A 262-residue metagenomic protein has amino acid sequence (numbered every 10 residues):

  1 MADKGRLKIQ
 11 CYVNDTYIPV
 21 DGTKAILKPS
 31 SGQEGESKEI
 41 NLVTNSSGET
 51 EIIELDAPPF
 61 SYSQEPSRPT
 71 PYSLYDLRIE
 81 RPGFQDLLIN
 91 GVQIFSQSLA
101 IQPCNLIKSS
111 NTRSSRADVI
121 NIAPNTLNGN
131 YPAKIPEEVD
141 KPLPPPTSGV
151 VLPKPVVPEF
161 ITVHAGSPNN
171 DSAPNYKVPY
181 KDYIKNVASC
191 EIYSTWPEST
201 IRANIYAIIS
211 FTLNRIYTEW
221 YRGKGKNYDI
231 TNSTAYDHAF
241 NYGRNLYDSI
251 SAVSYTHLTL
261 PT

Functional and structural regions predicted by a protein language model:
M1-L7, Y12-P19, L42: Beta-strand-rich domain onsets/edges
D15-E39: Short, ordered, surface-exposed loop/turn motifs in non-cytosolic proteins
Q33-S63: Short, acidic Ser/Thr/Gly-rich low-complexity loop/linker segments typical of extracellular and cell-surface proteins
F60-N90: A short, solvent-exposed loop/turn motif at the edges and junctions of modular extracellular/periplasmic domains
L87, V92-G129: Extracellular beta-sheet/turn segments enriched in Thr/Pro/Gly and aliphatic residues
G166-P168, P179-W196: Acidic/histidine-rich, surface-exposed loop or edge segments in extracytoplasmic proteins
S189-I201, D237-G243: Second-shell loop/turn segments in exported
T256-T262: Conserved small/polar residues in nucleotide/adenosyl-binding loops
